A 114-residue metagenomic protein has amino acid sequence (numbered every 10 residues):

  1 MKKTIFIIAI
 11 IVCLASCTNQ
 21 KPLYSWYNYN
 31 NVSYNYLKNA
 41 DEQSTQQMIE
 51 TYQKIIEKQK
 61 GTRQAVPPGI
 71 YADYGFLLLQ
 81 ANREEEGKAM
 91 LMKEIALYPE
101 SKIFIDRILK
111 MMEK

Functional and structural regions predicted by a protein language model:
C13-S16: C-terminal motif of bacterial Sec signal peptides marking the signal peptidase cleavage site
T18-Q20: Bacterial signal peptide processing site
P22-W26, A65: Residue signature of alpha-solenoid helical repeat architecture, marking inter-repeat boundaries and helix-start
D41-Q53: Helix-turn-helix repeat elements of alpha-solenoid scaffolds
D73-Y74: Structural register within alpha-helical repeat arrays
